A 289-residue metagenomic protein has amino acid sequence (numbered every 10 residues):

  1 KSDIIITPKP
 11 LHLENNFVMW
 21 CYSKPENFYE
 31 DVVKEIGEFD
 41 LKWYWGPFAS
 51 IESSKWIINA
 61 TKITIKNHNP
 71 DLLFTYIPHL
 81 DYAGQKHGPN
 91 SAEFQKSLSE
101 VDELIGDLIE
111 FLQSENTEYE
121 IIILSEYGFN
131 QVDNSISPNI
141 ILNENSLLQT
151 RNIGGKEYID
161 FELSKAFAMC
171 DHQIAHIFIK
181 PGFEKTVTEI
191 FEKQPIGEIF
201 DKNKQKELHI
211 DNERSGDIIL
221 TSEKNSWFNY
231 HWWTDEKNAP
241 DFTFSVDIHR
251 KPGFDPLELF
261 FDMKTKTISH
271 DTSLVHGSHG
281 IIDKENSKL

Functional and structural regions predicted by a protein language model:
K1-G88, E100, M169, I179 (+3 more regions): His/Asp/Glu-rich, glycine-adjacent segments that coordinate divalent cations and/or stabilize oxyanion chemistry on
P70, I109-Y119, G197-N203: Surface-exposed helix-capping loop/turn segments at secondary-structure junctions
P70-F74, E120, D217: Residue-level preference for the first positions of well-ordered beta-strands
H79-Y82, Y127-N130, N225: Short, internal active-site loops enriched in acidic
G84, V132-D133, I140, N145-R151 (+2 more regions): Short helix/loop capping segments that flank catalytic or ligand/cofactor-binding pockets
P89-F94: Short glycine-enriched, charge-decorated loop/helix-capping segments at active-site entrances that position
S99-N143, L147-L148, L220: Metal-dependent active-site segment of extracytoplasmic phospho-/sulfohydrolases and closely related
I159-L289: Active-site neighborhoods of enzymes that stabilize oxyanions during catalysis
